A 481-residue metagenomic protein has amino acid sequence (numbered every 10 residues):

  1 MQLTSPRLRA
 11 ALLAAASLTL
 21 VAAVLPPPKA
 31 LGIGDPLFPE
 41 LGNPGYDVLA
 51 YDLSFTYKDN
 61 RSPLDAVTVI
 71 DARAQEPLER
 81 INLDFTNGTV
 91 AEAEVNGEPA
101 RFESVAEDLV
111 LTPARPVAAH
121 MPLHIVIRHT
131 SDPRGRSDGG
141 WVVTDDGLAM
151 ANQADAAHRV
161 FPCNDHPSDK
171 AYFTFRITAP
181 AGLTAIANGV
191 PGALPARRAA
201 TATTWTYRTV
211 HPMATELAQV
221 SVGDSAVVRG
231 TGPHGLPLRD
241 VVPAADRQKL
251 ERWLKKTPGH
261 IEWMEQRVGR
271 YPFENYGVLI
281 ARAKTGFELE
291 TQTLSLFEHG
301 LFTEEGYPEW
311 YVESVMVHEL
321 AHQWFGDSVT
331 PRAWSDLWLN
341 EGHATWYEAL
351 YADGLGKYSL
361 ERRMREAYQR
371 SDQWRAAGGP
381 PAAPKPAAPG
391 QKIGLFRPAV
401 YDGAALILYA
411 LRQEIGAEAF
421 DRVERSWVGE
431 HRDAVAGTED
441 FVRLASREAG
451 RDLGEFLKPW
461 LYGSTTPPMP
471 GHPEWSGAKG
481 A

Functional and structural regions predicted by a protein language model:
Q2-L13, T19-D65, R73, D146 (+3 more regions): N-terminal, polar/Ser/Thr-rich
L53-T56, P99-R101, T112-V117, V160-D165 (+1 more regions): Beta-strand-rich interaction surfaces with strong enrichment in secreted/lumenal proteins
D65-G88, C163-D165, A171-P180, E439: Surface-exposed beta-strand/loop patches in extracellular or lumenal glycoproteins
A66, H166-V317: Hydrophobic helix-coil surface modules that form long, contiguous segments used for peptide/substrate interaction
F85-T144, T204: A surface-exposed beta-strand-loop module
A119, H129-T174: Glycine/proline-rich low-complexity spacer/linker segments in large multi-domain proteins
S168, E274, L296-E366, E424: Zinc-dependent metallopeptidase catalytic helix centered on the HExxH motif and its immediate flanking segment
R270-P272, S359, R397-P473, A478: Amphipathic alpha-helical substructures
